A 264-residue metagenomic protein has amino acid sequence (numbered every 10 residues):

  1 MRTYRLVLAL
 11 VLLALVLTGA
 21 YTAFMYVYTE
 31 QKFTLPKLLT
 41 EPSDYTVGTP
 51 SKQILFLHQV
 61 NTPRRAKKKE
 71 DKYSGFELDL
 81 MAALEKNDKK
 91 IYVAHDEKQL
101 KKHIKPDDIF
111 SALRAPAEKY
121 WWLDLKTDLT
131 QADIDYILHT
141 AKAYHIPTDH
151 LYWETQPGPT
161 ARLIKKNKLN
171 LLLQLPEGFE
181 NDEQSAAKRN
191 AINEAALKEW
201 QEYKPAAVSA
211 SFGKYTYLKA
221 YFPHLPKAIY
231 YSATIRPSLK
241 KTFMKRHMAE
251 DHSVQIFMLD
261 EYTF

Functional and structural regions predicted by a protein language model:
R2-F264: Phosphate-group recognition and catalysis centered on beta-loop-alpha active-site segments
